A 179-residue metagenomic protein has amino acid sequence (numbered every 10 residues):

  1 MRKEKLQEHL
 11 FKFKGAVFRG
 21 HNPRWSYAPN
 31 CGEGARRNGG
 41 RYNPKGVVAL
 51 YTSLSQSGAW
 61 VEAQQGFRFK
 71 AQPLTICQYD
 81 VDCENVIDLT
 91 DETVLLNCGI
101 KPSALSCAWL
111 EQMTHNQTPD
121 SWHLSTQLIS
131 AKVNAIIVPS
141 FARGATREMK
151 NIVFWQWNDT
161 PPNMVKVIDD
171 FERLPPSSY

Functional and structural regions predicted by a protein language model:
M1-R37, R41-P44, F69-Y179: Active-site and NAD+-binding cores of ADP-ribose-processing enzymes
G40-A71: Extended catalytic/binding region for NAD+/ADP-ribose chemistry, centered on the ART fold
